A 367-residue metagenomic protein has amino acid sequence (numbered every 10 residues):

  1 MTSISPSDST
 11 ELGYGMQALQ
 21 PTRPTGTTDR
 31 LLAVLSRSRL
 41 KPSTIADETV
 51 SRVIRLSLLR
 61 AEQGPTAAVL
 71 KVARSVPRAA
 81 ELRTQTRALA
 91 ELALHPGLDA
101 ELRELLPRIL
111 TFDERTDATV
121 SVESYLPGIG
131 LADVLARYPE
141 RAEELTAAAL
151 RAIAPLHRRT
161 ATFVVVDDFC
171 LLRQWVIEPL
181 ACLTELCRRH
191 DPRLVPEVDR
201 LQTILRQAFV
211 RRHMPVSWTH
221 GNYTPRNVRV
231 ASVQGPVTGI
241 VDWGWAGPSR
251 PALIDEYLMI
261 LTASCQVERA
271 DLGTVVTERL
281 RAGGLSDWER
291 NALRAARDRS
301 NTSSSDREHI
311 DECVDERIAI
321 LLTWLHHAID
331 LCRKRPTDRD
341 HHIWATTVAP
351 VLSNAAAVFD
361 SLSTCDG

Functional and structural regions predicted by a protein language model:
S3, D271-G283, H326-G367: ATP/Mg2+ or Mg2+-diphosphate-binding catalytic cores that bind nucleotide phosphates or diphosphates via glycine-rich
R23-P42, T162-H220, A231: An alpha-helical support segment within catalytic cores of ATP-dependent transferases
A46-V69, L205-I254: Active-site acidic catalytic loop and adjacent metal/ATP-binding pocket of ATP-dependent phosphoryl transfer enzymes
L56-T84, V134-L135: ATP-binding glycine-rich loop module of kinase domains
V72-A118, Y138-P155: A conserved alpha-helical element in kinase catalytic cores
L92-D99, I129-F169, Q202, A208-R212: Conserved kinase catalytic-core helix
D117-G130: Conserved short submotifs of the Hanks-type protein kinase catalytic core that shape the nucleotide-binding pocket
I254-N301, L322-T337: Active-site activation/catalytic loop segments of kinase-like enzymes and analogous catalytic loops in related
